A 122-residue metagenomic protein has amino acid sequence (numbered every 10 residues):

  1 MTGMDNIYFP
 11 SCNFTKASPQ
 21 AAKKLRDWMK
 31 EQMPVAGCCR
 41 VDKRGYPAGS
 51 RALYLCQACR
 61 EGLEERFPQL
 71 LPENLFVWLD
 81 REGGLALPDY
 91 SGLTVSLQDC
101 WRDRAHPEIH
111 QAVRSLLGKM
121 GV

Functional and structural regions predicted by a protein language model:
M1-V122: Iron-sulfur cluster-binding electron-transfer modules in prokaryotic oxidoreductases
